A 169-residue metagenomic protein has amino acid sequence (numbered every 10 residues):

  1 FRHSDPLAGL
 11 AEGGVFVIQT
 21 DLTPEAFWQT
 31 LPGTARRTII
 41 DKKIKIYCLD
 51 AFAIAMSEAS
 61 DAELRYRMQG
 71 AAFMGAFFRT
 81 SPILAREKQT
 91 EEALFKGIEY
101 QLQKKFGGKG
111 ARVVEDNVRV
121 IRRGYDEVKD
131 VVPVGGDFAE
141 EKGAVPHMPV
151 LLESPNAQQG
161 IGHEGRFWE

Functional and structural regions predicted by a protein language model:
F1-E169: Active-site cofactor/cluster-binding pocket
